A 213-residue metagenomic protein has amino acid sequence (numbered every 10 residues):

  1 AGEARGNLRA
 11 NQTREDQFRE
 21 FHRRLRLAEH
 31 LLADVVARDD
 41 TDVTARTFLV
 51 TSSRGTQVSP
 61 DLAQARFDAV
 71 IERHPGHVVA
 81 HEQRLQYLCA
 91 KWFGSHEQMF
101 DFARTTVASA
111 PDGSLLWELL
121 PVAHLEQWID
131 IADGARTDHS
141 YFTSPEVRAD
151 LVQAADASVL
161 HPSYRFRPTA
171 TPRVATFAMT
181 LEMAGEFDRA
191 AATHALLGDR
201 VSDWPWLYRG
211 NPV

Functional and structural regions predicted by a protein language model:
A1-G113, W117-Q153, A191-V213: Short coil/linker segments at helix-helix boundaries
A132-A192: Intrinsically disordered, low-complexity segments enriched in Gly and acidic/Ser/Thr residues that form flexible
